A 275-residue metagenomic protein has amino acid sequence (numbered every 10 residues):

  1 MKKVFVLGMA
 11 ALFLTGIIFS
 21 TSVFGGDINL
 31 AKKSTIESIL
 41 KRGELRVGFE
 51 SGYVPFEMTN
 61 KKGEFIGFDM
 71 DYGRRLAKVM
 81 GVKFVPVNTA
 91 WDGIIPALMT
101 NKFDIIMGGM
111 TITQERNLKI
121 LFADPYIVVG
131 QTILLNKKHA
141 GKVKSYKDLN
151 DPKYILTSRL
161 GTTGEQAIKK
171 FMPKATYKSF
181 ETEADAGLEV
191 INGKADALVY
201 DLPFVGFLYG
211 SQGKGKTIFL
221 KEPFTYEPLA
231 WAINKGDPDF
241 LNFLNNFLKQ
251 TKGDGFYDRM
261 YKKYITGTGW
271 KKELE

Functional and structural regions predicted by a protein language model:
G26-A31, T35, T163-F180, I218-L220 (+1 more regions): Ligand-binding clefts/hinges and TM-proximal coupling segments of bilobed small-molecule sensing domains
D27-G109, L118: Extracytoplasmic small-molecule ligand-binding "clamshell" domains of the periplasmic binding protein/Venus flytrap
G43-F49, Y146-G161: Short loop->beta-strand "edge-of-pocket" segments that line small-molecule binding or catalytic clefts across diverse
T59-N60, G73-V82, S145-N150, G164-F180 (+2 more regions): Ligand-binding cleft/hinge of the Venus flytrap
K78-V79, V87-N88, D92-I105, L118-L121 (+3 more regions): Short helices/loops that flank or line small-molecule/ion binding pockets
G93, M110-L118, Q166-K170, I191-N192 (+1 more regions): A ligand-binding cleft/hinge motif common to bilobed small-molecule-binding domains
A123, K137-Y154: Flexible hinge/capping segments at coil-to-helix
V128-L135, L202, G206-L248, G267-E275: Periplasmic-binding protein-like
